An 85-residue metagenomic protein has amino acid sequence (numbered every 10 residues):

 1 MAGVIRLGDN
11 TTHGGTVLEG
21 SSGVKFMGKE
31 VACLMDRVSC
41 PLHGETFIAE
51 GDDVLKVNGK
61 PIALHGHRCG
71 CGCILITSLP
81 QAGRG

Functional and structural regions predicted by a protein language model:
A2-G85: Intrinsically disordered, low-complexity proline/glycine-rich segments
